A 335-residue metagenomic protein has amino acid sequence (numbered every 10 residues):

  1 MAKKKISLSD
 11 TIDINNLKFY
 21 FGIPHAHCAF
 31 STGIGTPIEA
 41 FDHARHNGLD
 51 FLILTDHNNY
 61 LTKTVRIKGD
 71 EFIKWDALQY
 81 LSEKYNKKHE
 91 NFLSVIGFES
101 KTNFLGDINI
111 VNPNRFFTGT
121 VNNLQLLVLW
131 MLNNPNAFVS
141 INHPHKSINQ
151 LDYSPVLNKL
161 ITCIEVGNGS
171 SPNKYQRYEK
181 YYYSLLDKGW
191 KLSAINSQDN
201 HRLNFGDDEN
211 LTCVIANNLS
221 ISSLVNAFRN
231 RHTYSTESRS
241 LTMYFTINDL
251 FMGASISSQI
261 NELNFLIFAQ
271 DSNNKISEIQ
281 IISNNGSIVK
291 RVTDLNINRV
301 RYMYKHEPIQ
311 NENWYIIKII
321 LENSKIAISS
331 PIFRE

Functional and structural regions predicted by a protein language model:
M1-F19, S193, Q198-E335: C-terminal functional module detector
I6-F138, N142, N149, L157-K159 (+6 more regions): A metal-dependent hydrolase metal-coordination microenvironment
I12, H43, L185-D187, N217: Short hydrophobic/aromatic segments of transmembrane alpha-helices and their interfaces
Y20-I23, T64-V65, W75-L81, W130-N134 (+6 more regions): A generic short-segment signal for beta-strand/edge and adjacent turn/coil regions
L49, N136, W190, H232-T233: Residue-level recognition of short, well-ordered coil/turn positions that link secondary-structure elements
H145-Q150, V300: Short acidic loop-to-helix transition motifs that present clustered carboxylates
K159-L160, W190, E209-N210: Short, structured coil segments at secondary-structure junctions
Q176-K188, L192: Glycoside hydrolase catalytic-domain groove-lining segments
